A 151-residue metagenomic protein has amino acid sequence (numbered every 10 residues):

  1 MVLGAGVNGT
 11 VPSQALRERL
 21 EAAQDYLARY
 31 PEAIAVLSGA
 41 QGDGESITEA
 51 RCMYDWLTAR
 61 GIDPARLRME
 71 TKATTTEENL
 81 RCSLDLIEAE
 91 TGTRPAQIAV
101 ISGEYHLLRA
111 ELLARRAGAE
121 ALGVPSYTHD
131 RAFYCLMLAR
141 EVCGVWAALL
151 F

Functional and structural regions predicted by a protein language model:
M1-L138: A structural signal for short, hydrophobic/glycine-enriched beta-strand patches
Y134-F151: A transmembrane-helix-recognition feature enriched in membrane-embedded lipid enzymes and envelope glyco-/phospholipid
